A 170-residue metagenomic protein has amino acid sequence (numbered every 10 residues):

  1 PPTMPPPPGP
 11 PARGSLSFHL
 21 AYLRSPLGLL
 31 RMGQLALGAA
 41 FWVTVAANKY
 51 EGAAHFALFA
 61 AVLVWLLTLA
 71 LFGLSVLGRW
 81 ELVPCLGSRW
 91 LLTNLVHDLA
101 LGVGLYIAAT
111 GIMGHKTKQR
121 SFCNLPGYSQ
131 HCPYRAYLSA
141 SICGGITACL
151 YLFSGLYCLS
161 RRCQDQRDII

Functional and structural regions predicted by a protein language model:
P1-L35, A47: Cytosolic juxtamembrane helix and N-cap/initiation of the first transmembrane helix
P7-G14, A36, A40-V43, L67-A70 (+1 more regions): Membrane-targeting and insertion segments and their boundary/processing signals
L16, Y50, S129-P133: Helix-boundary and loop/linker segments of multi-pass membrane transporters
R24-N48, A53-K118, A140-R161: Signature of small four-pass
A109-A140, R167-I170: Juxtamembrane loop segments immediately following a transmembrane helix
